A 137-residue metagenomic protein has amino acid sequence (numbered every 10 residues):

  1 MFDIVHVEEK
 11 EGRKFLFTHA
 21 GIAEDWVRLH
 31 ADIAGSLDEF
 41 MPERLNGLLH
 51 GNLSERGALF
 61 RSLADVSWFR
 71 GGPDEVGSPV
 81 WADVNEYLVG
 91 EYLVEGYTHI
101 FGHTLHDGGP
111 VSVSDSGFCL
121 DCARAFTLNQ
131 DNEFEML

Functional and structural regions predicted by a protein language model:
F2-E91: Active-site-proximal loop/helix segment associated with metal-binding centers of metalloenzymes
A82-L137: Conserved beta-sheet core of the metallophosphoesterase superfamily
